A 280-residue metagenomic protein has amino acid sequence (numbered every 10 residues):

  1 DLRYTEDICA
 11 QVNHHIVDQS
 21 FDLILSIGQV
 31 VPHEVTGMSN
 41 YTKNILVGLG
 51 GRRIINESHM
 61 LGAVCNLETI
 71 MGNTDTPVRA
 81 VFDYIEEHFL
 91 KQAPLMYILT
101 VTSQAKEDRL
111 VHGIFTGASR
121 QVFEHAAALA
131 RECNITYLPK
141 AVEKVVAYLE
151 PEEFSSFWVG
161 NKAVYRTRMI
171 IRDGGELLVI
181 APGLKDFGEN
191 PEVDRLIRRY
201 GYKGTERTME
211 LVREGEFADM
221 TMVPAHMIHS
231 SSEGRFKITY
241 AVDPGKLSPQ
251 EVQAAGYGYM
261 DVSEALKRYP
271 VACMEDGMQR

Functional and structural regions predicted by a protein language model:
D1-T36: An acidic, phosphate/nucleotide-engaging active-site surface
L25-I27, K144-Y148, L178: Structural motif
S26-I27, H33-T36, I54-S58, E107-R109 (+3 more regions): Short helix/loop capping segments that flank catalytic or ligand/cofactor-binding pockets
G37-E57, N161-M169: A short, gly/pro- and small-residue-rich
S58-S103, Y202-P244: Polyanion-binding loop/helix "lid" in catalytic or ligand-binding cores
T69-E152: Membrane-embedded hairpin module used as a gating/binding unit in multi-pass transport and secretion proteins
E150-G160: Short, glycine-rich nucleotide/cofactor-binding loops
G160-R280: C-terminal non-catalytic interaction/assembly regions of soluble proteins
